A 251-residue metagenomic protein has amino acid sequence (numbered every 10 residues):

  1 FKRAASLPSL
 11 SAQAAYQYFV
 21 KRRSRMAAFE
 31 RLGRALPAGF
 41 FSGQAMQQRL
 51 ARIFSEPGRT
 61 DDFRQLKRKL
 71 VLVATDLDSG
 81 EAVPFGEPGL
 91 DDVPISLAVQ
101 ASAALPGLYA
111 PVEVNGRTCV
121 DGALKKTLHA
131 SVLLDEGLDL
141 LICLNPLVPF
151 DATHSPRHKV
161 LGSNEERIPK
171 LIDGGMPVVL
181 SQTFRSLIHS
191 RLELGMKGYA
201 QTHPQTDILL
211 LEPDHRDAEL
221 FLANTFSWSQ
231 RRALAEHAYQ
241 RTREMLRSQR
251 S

Functional and structural regions predicted by a protein language model:
F1-S251: Patatin-like phospholipase
